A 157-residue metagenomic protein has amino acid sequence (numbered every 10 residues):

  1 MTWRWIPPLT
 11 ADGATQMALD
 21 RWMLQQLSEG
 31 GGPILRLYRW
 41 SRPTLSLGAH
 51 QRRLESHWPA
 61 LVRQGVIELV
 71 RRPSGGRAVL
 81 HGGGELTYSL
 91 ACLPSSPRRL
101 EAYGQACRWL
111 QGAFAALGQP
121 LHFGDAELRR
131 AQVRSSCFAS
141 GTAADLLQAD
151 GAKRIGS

Functional and structural regions predicted by a protein language model:
M1-A60, Q64, E68-R72, C137 (+1 more regions): Active-site loop/lid in soluble adenylation, ligation, and acyl-transfer enzymes
S41, G82-G83, Q148-G151: Short acidic-glycine loop/turn motifs at beta-strand connectors
P43, G84, T142: Residues that flank catalytic or metal-binding motifs in active/ligand-binding sites
G48, G75-G76, G156: Glycine-centered flexibility sites
P73-P94: Residues forming anionic-ligand binding surfaces in small-molecule and nucleic-acid pockets of primarily soluble enzymes
P94-S157: Catalytic beta-strand/loop module used to bind and position nucleotide/cofactor moieties in cofactor-attachment
